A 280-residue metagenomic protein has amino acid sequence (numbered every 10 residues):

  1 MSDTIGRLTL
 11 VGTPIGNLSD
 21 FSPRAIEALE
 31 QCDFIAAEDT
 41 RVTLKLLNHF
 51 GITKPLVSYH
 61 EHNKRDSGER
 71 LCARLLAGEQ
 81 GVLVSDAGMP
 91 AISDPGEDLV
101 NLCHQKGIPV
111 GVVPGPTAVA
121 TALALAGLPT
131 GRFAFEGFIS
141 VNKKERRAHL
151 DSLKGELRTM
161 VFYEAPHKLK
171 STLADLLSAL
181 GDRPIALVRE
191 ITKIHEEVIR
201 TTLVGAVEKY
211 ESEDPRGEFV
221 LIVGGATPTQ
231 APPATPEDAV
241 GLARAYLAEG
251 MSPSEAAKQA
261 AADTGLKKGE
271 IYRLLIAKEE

Functional and structural regions predicted by a protein language model:
M1-H62: Glycine-rich, flexible N-terminal cofactor/catalytic loop recognition
I5, Q80, T159, P166-E280: A contiguous loop/helix-start segment that scaffolds small-molecule binding in enzyme catalytic cores
R7-V11, A77-S85, F133, R158-F162 (+1 more regions): Generic beta-sheet signal
L29-I35, G107-G111, T159-M160: Short active-site oxyanion
A37, V112-G115, F162, L187: General beta-strand structural signal in soluble alpha/beta enzymes
S58-R65, I139-N142: Conserved helicase motor
P95-E97, P253: Glycine-centered tight-turn and secondary-structure capping sites
D98-E156: Class I SAM-dependent methyltransferase SAM-binding "motif I" and its flanking Rossmann-like core
